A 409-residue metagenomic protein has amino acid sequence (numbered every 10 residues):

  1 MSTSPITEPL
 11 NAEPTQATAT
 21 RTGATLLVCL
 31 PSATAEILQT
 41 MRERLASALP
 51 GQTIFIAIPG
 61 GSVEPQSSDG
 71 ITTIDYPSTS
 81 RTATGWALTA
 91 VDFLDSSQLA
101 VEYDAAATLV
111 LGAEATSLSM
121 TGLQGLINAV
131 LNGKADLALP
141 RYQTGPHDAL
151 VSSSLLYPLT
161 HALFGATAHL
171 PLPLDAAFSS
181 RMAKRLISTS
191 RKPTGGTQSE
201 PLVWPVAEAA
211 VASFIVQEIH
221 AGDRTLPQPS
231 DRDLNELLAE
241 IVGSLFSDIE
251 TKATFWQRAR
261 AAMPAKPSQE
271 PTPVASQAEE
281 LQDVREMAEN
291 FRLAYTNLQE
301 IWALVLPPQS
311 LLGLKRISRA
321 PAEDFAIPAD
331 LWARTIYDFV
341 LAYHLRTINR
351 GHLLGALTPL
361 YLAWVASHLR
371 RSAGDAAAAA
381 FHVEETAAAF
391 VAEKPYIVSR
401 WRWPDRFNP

Functional and structural regions predicted by a protein language model:
T3-S4, E8, T20-G23, L27-P31 (+1 more regions): Terminal low-complexity segments of carbohydrate-biosynthetic enzymes
T18-T20, A35, T40-Q52: Short, acidic, metal-binding catalytic loop of nucleotide-sugar glycosyltransferases
G61-Y103: Active-site-proximal specificity loops/subdomain of glycosyltransferases
S96-T116: Short beta-strand-to-loop acidic/aromatic patch adjacent to the donor-nucleotide binding site
S117-R141: Conserved donor-nucleotide/metal-binding helix-loop-beta segment in metal-dependent transferases, i.e., the alpha-helix
Y142-L150, A162-A177, G195: A recurrent flexible, glycine/aromatic-enriched loop bordering the glycosyltransferase active site that acts as
W204-R224: Catalytic donor-sugar/metal-binding loop of nucleotide-sugar-dependent glycosyltransferases
E218-N235, S244-T251, A261-A262: Active-site donor/metal-binding and catalytic loop motifs of nucleotide-sugar-dependent glycosylation enzymes
